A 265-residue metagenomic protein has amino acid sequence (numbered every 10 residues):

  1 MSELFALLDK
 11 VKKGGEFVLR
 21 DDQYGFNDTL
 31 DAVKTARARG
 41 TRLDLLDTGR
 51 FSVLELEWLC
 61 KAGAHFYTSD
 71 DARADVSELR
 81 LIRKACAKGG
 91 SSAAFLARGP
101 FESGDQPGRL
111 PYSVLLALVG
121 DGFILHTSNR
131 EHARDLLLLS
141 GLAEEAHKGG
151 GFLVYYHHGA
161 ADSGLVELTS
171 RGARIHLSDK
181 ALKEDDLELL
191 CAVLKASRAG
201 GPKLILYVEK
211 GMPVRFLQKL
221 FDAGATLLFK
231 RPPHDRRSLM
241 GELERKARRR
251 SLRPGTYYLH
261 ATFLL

Functional and structural regions predicted by a protein language model:
M1-L265: General marker for long, soluble alpha-helical cores
